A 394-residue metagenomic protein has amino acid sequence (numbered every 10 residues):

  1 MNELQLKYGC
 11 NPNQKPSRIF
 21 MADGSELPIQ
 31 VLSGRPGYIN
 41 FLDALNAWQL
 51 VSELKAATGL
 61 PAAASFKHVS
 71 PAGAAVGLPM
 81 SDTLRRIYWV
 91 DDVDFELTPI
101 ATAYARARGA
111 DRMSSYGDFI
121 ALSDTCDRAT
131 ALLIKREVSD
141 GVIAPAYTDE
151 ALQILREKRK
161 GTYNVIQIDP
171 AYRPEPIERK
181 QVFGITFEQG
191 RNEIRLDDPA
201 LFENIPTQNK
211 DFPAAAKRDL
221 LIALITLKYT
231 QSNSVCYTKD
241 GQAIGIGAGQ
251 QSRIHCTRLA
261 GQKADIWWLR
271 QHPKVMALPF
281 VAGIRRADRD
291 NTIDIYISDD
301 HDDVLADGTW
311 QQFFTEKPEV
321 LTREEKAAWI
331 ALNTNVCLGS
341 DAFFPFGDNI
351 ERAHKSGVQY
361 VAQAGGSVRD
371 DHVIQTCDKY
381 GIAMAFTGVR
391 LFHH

Functional and structural regions predicted by a protein language model:
M1-D198, A216-S234: Active-site loops and adjacent core secondary-structure elements that bind or stabilize anionic groups
D23-R35, A110-Y116, Q189-Q208, A287-T309 (+2 more regions): Gly-rich Lys/Arg/Thr-decorated short loops/hinges at beta-loop-alpha junctions or inter-strand turns that position
E53, Y229, I266-R270, K355: Conserved helix-loop functional segments at active or binding sites
A57-S65, V165-I168, S232-K239, L269-F280 (+1 more regions): Flexible, glycine/charged-enriched surface loops at secondary-structure junctions
S70, C126, Q242, F344 (+1 more regions): Active-site-proximal loop/turn and secondary-structure-junction residues that shape catalytic pockets, frequently
A72-R112, I244-F343: Glycine- and Gly-Pro-enriched alpha-helical subdomains that act as flexible, kink-prone "lid/hinge" or packing modules
L122-S123, R136-I166, A171-R173, Q189-G190 (+5 more regions): C-terminal binding/interaction regions
T125, N204-A215: Bateman/CBS regulatory modules and CBS-like beta-alpha motifs in cytosolic regions of diverse proteins
